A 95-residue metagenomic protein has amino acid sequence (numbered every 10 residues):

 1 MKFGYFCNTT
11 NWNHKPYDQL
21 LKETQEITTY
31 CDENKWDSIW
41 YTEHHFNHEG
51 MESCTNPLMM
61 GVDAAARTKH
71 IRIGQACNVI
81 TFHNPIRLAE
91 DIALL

Functional and structural regions predicted by a protein language model:
M1-R67, I71: N-terminal beta1-alpha1-beta2 module of alpha/beta enzyme domains
N11-H14, G74-F82: The substrate-binding groove and active-site-proximal loops of carbohydrate-active enzymes, especially glycoside
D18-E23, T81-L94: Glycine-rich anion/phosphate-binding loops
G50, C54, N78-P85: Short gly/ser-rich anion-binding loops that grip negatively charged ligand groups
T68-G74, I80, L88-A89: Outer membrane beta-barrel
